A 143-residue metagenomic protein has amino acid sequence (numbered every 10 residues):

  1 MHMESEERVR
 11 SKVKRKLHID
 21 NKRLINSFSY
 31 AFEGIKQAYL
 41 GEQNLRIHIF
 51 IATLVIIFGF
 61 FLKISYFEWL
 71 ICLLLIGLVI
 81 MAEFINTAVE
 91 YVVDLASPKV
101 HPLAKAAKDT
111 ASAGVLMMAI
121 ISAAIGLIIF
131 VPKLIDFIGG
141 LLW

Functional and structural regions predicted by a protein language model:
M1-S29, E33, Q37-I80, I85 (+1 more regions): Hydrophobic alpha-helical transmembrane segments
L78-G114: Acidic (Asp/Glu-rich) catalytic motifs at the cytosolic membrane interface
